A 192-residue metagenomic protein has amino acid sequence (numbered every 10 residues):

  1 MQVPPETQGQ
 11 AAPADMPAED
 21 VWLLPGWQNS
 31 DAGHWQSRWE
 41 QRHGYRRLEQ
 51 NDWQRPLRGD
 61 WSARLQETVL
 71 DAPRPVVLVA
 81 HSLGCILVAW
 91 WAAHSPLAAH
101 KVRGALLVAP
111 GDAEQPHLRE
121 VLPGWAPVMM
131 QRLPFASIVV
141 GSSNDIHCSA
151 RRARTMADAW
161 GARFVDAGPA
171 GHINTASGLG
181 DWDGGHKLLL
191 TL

Functional and structural regions predicted by a protein language model:
Q2, D15-R74: Active-site catalytic motif of lipid deacylating hydrolases and related acyltransferases
G26-W27, E49-W53, A105-Q115, S142: Active-site nucleophile loop of the alpha/beta-hydrolase fold
D31, H117, I146-R152: Conserved alpha/beta-hydrolase "acid-adjacent" motif
R46, D158-N174: Catalytic histidine neighborhood in serine/cysteine hydrolases with alpha/beta-hydrolase-type architecture
L78-A89: Gly/Ala-rich beta-loop-alpha elbow adjacent to hydrolase catalytic centers
W90-G104: Conserved hydrolase catalytic core segment
L133, I138-G141, D145: Short beta-strand/loop motif that positions the catalytic acidic residue of the alpha/beta-hydrolase fold
T175-L189: Post-His helix in hydrolase/transferase enzymes
